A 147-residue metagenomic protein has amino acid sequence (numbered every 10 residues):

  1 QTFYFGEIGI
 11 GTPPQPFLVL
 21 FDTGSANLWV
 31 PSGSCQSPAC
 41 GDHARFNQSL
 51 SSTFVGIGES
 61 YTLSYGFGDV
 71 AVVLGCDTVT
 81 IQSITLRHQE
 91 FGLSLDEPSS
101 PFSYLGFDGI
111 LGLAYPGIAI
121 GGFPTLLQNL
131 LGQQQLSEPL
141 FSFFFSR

Functional and structural regions predicted by a protein language model:
Q1, T80-R147: Aspartyl protease catalytic domain
Q1-G106: Signature of the N-terminal lobe/flap region of pepsin-like aspartyl proteases
